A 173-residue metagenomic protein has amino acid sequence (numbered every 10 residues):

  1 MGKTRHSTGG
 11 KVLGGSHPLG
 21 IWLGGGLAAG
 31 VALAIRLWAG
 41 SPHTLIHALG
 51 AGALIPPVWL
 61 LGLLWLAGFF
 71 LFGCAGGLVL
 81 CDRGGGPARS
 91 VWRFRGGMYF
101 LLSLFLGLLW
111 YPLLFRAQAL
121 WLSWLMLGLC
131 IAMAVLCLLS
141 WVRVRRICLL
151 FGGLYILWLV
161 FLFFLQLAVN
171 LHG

Functional and structural regions predicted by a protein language model:
G9-G24: N-terminal membrane topogenic signal
A28-T44: Alpha-helical transmembrane segments of multi-pass membrane proteins
G40-L54, G86: Membrane-interface helix termini and inter-helical loops of multi-pass transporters
A51-L64: Short aromatic-rich membrane-water interface segments that cap or initiate transmembrane helices in multi-pass membrane
F70, C74-Y111: Helix-adjacent hinge/juxtasegments
Y111-W121, V142-R143, A168-G173: Membrane-interface helix caps and helix-loop-helix hairpins in membrane proteins
L139-L157: Interfacial loop-to-transmembrane junctions
F151-N170: Final/C-terminal transmembrane alpha-helix of multipass membrane proteins
